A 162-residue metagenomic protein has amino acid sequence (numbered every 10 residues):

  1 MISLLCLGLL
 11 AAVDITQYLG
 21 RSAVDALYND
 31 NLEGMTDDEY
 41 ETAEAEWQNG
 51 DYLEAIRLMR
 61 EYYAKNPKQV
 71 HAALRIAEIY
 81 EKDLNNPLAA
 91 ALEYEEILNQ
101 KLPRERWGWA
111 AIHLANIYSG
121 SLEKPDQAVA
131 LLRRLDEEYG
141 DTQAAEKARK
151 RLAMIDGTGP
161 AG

Functional and structural regions predicted by a protein language model:
M1-M35: Long, contiguous interaction/recruitment modules in multidomain scaffold/adaptor proteins
Y28-K65, E81-K82: Alpha-helical segment of the N-proximal tetratricopeptide repeat
D37, H71, R106-W109, A144-K147: Start-of-helix register in tetratricopeptide repeats
Y52, N86-P87, P125: TPR-repeat structural position
P67, L102-E105, G140: Short coil turns that delineate tetratricopeptide repeat
